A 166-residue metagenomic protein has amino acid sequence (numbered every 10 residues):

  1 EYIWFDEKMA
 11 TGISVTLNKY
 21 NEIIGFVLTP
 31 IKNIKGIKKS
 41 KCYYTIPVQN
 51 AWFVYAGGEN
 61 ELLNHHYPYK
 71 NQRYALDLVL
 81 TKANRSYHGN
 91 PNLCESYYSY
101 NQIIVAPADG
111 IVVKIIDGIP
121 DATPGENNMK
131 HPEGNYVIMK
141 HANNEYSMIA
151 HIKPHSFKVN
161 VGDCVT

Functional and structural regions predicted by a protein language model:
E1, F5-I103, P107: Polar/charged, compositionally biased leader and regulatory segments
V27, H66, A122-P124, V161: Short linear functional motifs in flexible/disordered or boundary regions
P30, A108, M139, C164-V165: Functionally constrained cores in energy, signaling, and assembly domains
W52, I104, V112, V165-T166: Generic structural signal for buried aliphatic residues
V79, Q102-I103, M129, N135-V137 (+1 more regions): Short alpha-helical interface elements
S99, D109-P154, K158: Zn2+-dependent peptidoglycan hydrolase active-site motif and core
F157-T166: Acidic, glycine-anchored pre-beta loop/turn
